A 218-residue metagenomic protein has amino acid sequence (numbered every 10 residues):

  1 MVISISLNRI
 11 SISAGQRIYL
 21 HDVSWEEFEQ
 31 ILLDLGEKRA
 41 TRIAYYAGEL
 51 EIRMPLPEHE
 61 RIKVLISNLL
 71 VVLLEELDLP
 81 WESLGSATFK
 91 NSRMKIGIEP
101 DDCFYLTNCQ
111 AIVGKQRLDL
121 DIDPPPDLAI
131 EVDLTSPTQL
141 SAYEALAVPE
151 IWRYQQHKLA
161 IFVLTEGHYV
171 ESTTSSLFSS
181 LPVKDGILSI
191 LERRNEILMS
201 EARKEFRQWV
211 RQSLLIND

Functional and structural regions predicted by a protein language model:
M1-A44: Polyampholytic, low-complexity intrinsically disordered segments
M1-Y19, S67-V72, D78-L146, R153-D218: C-terminal interaction segment
L20, S24-E27, E58-L65, T135-S136: Short amphipathic alpha-helical segments
E37-R39, A44-Y46, S83, I96-I98: Short, basic and Ser/Thr-rich N-terminal targeting/leader segments
A40-R42, I151, I161: Short, surface-exposed charged micro-motifs
R42-A44, E51-M54, E82, C103: Short, conserved beta-strand segments within well-ordered enzyme catalytic domains that often line or immediately flank
A47-L50, P55, H59-S67: Nuclease catalytic cores
